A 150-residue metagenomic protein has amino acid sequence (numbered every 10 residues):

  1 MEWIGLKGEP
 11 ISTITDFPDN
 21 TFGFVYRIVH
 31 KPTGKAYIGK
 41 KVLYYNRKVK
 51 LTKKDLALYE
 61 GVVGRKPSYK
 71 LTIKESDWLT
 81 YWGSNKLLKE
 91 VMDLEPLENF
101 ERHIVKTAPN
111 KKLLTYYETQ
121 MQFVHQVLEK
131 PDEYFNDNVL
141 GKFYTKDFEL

Functional and structural regions predicted by a protein language model:
M1-L150: Structure-specific nucleic-acid interaction/processing domains
